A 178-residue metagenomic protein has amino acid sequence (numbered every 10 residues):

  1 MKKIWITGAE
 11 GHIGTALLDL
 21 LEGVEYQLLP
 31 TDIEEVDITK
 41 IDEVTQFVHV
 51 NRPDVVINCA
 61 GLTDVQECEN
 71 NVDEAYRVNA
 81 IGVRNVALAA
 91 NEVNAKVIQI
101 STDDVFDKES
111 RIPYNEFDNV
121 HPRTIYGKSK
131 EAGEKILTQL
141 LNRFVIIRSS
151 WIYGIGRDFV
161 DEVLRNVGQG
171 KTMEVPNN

Functional and structural regions predicted by a protein language model:
K2-G23: N-terminal Rossmann NAD(P)H-binding glycine-rich loop of SDR-like oxidoreductase domains
T7, T31, C59-A60, V97-D103 (+1 more regions): SDR active-site strand-loop-helix element
A16, L20, A89, I136: Rossmann-fold NAD(P)-dependent oxidoreductase module
E22, Q27-Q46: Adenosine-cofactor binding site in Rossmann-like domains, unifying the SAM/SAH pocket of S-adenosylmethionine-dependent
I41-V78, A89-N91: NAD(P)H-binding glycine-rich loop region in Rossmannoid oxidoreductase-like domains and their noncatalytic homologs
N70, R77, G82-N85, V105-I147 (+1 more regions): Catalytic helix-loop patch of NAD(P)-dependent Rossmann-fold dehydrogenases
V93-A95: A short helix->loop->beta-strand "cap" motif at the edges of active sites that frequently abuts
K135-N178: NAD(P)-dependent short-chain dehydrogenase/reductase
